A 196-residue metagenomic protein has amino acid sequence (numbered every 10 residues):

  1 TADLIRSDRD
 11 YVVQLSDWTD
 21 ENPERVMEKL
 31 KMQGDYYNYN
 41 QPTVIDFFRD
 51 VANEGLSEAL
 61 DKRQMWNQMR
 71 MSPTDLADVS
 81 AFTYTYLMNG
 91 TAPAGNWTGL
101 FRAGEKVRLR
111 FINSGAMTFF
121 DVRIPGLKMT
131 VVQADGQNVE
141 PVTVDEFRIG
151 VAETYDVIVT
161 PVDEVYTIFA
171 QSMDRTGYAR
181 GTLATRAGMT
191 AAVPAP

Functional and structural regions predicted by a protein language model:
T1-Q14, T19: Hydrophobic or amphipathic alpha-helical targeting/insertion segments
A2-D8, E24-M27, V193-A195: Short, charged, solvent-exposed linker or helix-capping segments at domain edges/interfaces that act as flexible hinges
D3, D10, E28-K31, Y39-N40 (+2 more regions): Alpha-helical protein-protein interaction elements
R9, Y37, I45-D46, F82-Y84 (+1 more regions): Short non-domain terminal segments
L15-D17, A59-P196: Histidine- and aromatic-rich segments of cupredoxin/plastocyanin-like copper-binding domains
S16, P23, L30-G34, A52 (+2 more regions): A ubiquitous, low-specificity "background" feature that marks scattered single residues across proteins without
E21-P23, E28, G34-M69: Extended catalytic-interface subdomain
